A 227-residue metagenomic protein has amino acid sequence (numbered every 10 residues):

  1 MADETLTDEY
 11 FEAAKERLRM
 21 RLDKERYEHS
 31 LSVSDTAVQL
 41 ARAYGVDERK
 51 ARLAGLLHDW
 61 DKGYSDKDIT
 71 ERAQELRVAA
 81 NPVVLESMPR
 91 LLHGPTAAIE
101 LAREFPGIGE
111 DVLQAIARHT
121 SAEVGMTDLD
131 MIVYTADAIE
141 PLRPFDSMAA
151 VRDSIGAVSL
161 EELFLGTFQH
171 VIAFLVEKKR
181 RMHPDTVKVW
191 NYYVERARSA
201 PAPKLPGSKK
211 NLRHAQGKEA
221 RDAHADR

Functional and structural regions predicted by a protein language model:
M1-L22: Extreme N-terminal tail/first-helix region
A13-M20, V38, A43-G166: Divalent metal-dependent catalytic cores for phosphoryl transfer on phosphate-bearing substrates
F164-S199: Extended, intrinsically disordered, low-complexity segments
P206, Q216: Short Gly/Ser/Thr- and charged-rich N-terminal loops/segments that act as flexible capping/hinge elements
A215, A223-A225: Short hydrophobic alpha-helical segments enriched in small aliphatic residues
